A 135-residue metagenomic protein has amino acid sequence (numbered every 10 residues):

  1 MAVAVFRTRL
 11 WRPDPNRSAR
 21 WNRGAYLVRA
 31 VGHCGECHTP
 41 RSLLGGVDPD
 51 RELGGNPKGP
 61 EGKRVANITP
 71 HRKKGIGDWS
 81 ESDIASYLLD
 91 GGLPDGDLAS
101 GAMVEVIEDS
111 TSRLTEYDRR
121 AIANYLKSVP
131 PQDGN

Functional and structural regions predicted by a protein language model:
M1-A30, I76: Electrostatic cytochrome c docking/interface patches
G24, V31-R41, I84, I122 (+1 more regions): The canonical Cys-X-X-Cys-His
H38, L89-G92, P130: Protein kinase-like catalytic domain
S42-L53: Small/polar (Gly/Ser/Thr/Ala-rich) solvent-exposed segments that form structured loops/beta-strands/short helices used
R51-D95, I107-R119: Electron-transfer interface patches adjacent to heme c in soluble/periplasmic c-type cytochromes and di-/multiheme
D95-L98, L114-A121, S128-G134: Ligand-binding pocket scaffold of soluble enzyme catalytic domains
